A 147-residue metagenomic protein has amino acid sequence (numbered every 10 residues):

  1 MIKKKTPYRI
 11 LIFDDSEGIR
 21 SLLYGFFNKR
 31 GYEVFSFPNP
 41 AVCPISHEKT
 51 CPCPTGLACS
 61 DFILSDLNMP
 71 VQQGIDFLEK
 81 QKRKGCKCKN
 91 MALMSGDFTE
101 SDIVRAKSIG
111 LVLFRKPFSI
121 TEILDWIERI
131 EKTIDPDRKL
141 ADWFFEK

Functional and structural regions predicted by a protein language model:
E17-V42: Two-component/phosphorelay signaling modules centered on CheY-like receiver
S36-F62: Acidic, metal-coordinating helix/loop segments flanking the phosphotransfer/catalytic sites of two-component signaling
N39, Q73-D76: Acidic catalytic/metal-coordinating carboxylates
D66: Active-site residues of response regulator receiver
P70: The feature encodes the CheY-like receiver
I75-C86: Short amphipathic alpha-helix used as the core "switch/output" element in two-component signaling
L93-S95: Hydrophobic/aromatic residues positioned on beta-strands within the core alpha/beta folds
F118-E128: C-terminal output helix
